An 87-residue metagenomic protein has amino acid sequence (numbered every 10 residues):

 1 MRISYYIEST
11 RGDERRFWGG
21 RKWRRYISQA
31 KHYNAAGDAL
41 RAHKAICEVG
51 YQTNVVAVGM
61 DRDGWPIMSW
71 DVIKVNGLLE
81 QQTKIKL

Functional and structural regions predicted by a protein language model:
M1-Q29: Short aromatic-glycine-(Arg/Gly/Cys) micro-motifs in beta-strand/loop hairpins
Y33-A36: Conserved aromatic
L40-L87: Short, mixed-charge low-complexity intrinsically disordered segments
